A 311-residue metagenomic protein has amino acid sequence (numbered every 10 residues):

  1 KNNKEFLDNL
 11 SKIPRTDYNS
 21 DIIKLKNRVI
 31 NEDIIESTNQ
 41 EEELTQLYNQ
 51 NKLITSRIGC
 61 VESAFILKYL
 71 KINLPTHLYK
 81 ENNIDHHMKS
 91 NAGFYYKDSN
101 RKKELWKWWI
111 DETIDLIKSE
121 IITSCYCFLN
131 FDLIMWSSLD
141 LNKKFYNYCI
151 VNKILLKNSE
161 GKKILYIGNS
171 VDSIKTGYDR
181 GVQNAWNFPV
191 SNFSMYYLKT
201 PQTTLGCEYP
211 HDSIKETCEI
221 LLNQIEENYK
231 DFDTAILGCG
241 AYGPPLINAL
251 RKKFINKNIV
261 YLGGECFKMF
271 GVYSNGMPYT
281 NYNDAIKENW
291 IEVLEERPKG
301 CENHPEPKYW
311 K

Functional and structural regions predicted by a protein language model:
K1-S194: Electropositive, gly/pro-rich neighborhoods at or near active sites that engage anionic ligands
N39-Q40, K107-W109, E216-N228, G243-P244: A short, acidic, amphipathic alpha-helical segment used as a generic capping/interface helix at domain edges
N83-M88, F193-Q202, V260-C266: A generic structural motif
I134-L141, Y196-N223: Glycine-rich phosphate-binding "P-loop"
K163, D233-T234: Structural motif
T234-A241: N-terminal glycine-rich "phosphate-gripper" loop used for MgATP/nucleotide binding and carboxylate activation
Y242-K311: C-terminal functional extensions of proteins
